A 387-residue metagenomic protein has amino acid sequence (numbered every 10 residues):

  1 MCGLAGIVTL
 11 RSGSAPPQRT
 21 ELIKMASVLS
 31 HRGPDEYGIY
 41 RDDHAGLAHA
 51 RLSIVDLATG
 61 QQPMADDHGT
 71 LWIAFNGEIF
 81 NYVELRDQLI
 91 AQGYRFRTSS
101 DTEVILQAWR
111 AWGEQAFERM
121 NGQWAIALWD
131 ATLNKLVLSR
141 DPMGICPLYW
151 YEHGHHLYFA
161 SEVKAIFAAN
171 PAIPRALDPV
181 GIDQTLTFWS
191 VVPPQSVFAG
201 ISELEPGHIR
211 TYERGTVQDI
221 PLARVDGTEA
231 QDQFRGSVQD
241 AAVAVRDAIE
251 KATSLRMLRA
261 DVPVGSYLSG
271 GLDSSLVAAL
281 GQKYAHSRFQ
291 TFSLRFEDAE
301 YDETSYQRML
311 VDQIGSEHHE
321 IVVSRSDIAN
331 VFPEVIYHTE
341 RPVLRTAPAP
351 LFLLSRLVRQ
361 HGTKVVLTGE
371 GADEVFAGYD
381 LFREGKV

Functional and structural regions predicted by a protein language model:
M1-E340, L351: Cysteine-centered catalytic environments shared across enzyme families
P142, L353-V387: Active-site adenylate/phosphate-handling loop in enzymes that bind or generate adenylated species
R341-R345: Acceptor-substrate binding/catalytic loop of class I
A347-L353: Adenylate-forming
